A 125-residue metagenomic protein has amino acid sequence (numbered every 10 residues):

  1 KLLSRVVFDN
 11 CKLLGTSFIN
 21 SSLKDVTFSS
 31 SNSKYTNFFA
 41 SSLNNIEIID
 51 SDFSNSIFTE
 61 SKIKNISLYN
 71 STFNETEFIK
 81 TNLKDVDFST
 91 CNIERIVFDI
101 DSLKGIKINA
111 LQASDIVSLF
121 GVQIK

Functional and structural regions predicted by a protein language model:
K1-K125: Tandem repeat scaffolds
